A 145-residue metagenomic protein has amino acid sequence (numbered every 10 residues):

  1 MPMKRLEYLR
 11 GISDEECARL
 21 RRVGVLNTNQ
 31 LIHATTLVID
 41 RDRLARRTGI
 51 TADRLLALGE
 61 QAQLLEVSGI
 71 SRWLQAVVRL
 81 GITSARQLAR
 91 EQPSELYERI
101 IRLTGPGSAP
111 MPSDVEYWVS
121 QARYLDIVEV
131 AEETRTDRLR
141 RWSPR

Functional and structural regions predicted by a protein language model:
M1-R145: C-terminal extensions
